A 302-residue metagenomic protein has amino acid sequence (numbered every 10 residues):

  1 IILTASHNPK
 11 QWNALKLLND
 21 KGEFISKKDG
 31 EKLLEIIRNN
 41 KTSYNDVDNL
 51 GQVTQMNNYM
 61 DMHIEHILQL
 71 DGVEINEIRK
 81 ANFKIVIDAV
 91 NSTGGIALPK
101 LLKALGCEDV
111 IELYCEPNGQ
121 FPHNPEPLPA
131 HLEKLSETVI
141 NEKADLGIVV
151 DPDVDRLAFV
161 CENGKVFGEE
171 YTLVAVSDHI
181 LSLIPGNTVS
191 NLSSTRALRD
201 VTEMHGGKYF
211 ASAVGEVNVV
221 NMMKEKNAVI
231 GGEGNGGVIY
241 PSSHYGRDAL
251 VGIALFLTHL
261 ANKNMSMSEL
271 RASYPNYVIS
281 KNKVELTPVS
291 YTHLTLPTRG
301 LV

Functional and structural regions predicted by a protein language model:
N8-P9, N91-G95, V154-D155, S194-R196: Gly/Ser/Thr-rich loops at beta-strand to alpha-helix junctions that form or flank small-molecule/cofactor-binding
Q11-D20, A97-L98, D155-T172: Short Gly/Thr/Asp-enriched flexible loops that form oxyanion-binding sites at enzyme active sites
N13-E142: Gly/Ser/Thr-enriched, mixed-charge loops and adjacent short helices that form phosphate/oxyanion-binding elements
E31-E65, Q69, C161-G234, I239: Proline/glycine-rich low-complexity loops and linkers
A228-S268, P275: C-terminal catalytic subdomain
P275-L286: Short glycine-/aliphatic-rich beta-strand segments at the starts of folded cytosolic domains
T292-T298: Conserved small/polar residues in nucleotide/adenosyl-binding loops
